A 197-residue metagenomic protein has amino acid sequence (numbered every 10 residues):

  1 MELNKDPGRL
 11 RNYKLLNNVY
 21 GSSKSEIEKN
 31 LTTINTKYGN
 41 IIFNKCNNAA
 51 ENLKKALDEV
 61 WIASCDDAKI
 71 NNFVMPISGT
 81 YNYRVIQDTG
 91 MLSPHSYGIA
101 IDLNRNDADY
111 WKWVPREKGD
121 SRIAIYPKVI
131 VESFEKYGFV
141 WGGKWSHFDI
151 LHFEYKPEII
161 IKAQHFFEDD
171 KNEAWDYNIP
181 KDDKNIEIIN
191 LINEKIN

Functional and structural regions predicted by a protein language model:
M1-K144: Cell-envelope/glycan interface and biosynthesis
K136, D149-N197: Low-complexity, Gly/Ser/Thr/Pro-rich intrinsically disordered linker/tail segments
